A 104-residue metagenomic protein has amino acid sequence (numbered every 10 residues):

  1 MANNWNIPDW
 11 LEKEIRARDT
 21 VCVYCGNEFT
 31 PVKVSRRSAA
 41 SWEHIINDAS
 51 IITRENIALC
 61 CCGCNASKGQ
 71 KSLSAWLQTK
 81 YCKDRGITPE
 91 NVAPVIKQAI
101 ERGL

Functional and structural regions predicted by a protein language model:
M1-I7, T53: Conserved recognition-core residues within compact binding domains
W5-A40, C61-C62: Short cysteine-rich loop/turn motifs with clustered Cys
D9, I51, G86: Charge-dense, low-complexity intrinsically disordered segments
L11, I46, N65: Generic anion/oxyanion-binding catalytic loop in active/binding sites
C22, A49-I52, K80: A broad, structure-centric signal for solvent-exposed, well-ordered loop/edge residues that line or flank functional
N27-L59, K68-A75: Histidine-centered nuclease catalytic patch
E55-N56, A66-L104: A detector for short metal-coordination/catalytic motifs
